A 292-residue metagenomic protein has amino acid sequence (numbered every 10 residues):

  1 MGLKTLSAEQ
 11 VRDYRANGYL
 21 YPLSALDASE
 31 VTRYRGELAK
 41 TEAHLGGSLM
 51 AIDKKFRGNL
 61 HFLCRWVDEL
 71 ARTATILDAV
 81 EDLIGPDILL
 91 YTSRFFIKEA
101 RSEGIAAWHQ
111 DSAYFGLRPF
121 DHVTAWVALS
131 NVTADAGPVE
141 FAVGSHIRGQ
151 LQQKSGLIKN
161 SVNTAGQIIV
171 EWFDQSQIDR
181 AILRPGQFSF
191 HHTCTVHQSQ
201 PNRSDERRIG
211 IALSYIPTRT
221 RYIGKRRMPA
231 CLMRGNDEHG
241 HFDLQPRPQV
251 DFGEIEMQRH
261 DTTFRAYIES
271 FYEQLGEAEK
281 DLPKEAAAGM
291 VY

Functional and structural regions predicted by a protein language model:
M1-L117: Non-heme Fe(II)-dependent double-stranded beta-helix
R12, A134-Q200, T220: Double-stranded beta-helix
D27-A28, F96-K98, A113, V132-A134 (+3 more regions): Short, solvent-exposed loop/turn segments at secondary-structure junctions
H44, S48, T195-Y292: Non-heme Fe(II)/2-oxoglutarate
P86, S112, L117-R118, V127-P138 (+2 more regions): Active-site region of the double-stranded beta-helix
H109, G116-A134, I182-R184, F190 (+1 more regions): Short, conserved beta-strand element in jelly-roll/cupin
Q110, A165-Q175, R207, K225-L232: Short, surface-exposed loop/helix-turn segments at secondary-structure junctions that function as lids/hinges flanking
L117-D121, W172, R203-R207: A generic structural micro-feature
